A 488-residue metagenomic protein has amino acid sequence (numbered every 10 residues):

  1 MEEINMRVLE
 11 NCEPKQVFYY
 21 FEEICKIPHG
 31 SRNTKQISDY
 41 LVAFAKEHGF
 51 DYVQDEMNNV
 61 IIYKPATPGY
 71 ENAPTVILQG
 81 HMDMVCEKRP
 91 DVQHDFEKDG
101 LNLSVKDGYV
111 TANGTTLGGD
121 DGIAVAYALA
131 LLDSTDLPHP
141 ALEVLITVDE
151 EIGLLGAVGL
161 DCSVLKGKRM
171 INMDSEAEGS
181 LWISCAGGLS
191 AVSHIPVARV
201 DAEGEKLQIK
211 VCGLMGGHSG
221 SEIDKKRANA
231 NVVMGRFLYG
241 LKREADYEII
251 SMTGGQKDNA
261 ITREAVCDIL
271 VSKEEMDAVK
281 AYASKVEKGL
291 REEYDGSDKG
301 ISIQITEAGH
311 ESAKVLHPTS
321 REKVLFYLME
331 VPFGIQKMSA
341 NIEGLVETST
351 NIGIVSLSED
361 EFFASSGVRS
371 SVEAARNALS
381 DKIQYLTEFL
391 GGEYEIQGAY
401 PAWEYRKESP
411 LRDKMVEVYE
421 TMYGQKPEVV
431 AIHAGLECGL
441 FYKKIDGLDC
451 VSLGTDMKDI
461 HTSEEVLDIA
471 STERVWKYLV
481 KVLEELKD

Functional and structural regions predicted by a protein language model:
E2-Y109: Acidic/His- and Gly-rich active-site-bordering loop/insert found across diverse amide/peptide-bond hydrolases
L9, P14-V17, A340, E347-D360 (+2 more regions): Zn-dependent metallopeptidase/amidohydrolase metal-coordination segment
E22-K26, V266-D268, S302-V315, G353-V355 (+2 more regions): A short beta-alpha structural unit
Y70-I152, A157-K168, E203-K206, P318-E322 (+4 more regions): Active-site metal-coordination/substrate-binding segment of hydrolases, especially metallo-dependent peptidases
H139-A230, L238-K242: Fold-level recognition of mixed alpha/beta catalytic cores in primary-metabolism enzymes, strongest
V200-G204, I223-T253, K273-S349: Acidic-enriched catalytic cores of C-N bond-cleaving enzymes acting on peptides and small amides
R227-E244, V271-M276, K323-M329, K337-A340 (+3 more regions): His/Asp/Glu-rich mid-to-C-terminal helical/loop segments that flank catalytic regions of hydrolases
N229-V232, R236-M252, E393, Q397 (+1 more regions): Active-site-adjacent substrate-binding region of metalloamidase/peptidase-like peptide-processing proteins
